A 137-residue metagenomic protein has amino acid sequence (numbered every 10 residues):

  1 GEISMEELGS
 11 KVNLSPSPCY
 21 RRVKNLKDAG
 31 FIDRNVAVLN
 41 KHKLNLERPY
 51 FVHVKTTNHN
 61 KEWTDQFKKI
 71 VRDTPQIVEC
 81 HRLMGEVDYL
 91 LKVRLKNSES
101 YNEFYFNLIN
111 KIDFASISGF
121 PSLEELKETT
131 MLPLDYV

Functional and structural regions predicted by a protein language model:
G1-V137: A compositional/biophysical signature of low hydrophobicity enriched in polar/charged and small residues
